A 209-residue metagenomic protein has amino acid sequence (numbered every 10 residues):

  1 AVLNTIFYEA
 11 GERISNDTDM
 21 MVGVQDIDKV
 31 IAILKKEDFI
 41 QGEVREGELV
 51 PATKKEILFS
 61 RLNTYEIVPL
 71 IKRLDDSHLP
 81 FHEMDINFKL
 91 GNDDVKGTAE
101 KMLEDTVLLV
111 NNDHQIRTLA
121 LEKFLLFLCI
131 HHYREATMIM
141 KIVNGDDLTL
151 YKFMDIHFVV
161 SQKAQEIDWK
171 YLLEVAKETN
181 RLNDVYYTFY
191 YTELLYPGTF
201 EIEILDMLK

Functional and structural regions predicted by a protein language model:
A1-N16, V22-K209: Conserved NTP-donor binding/palm subdomain of two-metal-ion nucleotidyltransferases/polymerases, i.e., the charged
